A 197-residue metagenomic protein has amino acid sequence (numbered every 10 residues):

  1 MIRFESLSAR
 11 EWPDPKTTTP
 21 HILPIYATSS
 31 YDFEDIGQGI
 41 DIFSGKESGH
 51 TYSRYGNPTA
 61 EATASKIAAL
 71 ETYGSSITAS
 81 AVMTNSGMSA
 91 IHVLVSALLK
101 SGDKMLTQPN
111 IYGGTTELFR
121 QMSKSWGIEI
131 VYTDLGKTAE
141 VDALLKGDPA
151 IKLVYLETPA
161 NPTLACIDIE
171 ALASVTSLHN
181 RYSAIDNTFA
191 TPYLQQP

Functional and structural regions predicted by a protein language model:
M1, T17, S44-E47, I91 (+1 more regions): Short, functionally important structural connectors and interaction interfaces within domains
M1-Y26: Short conserved active-site loop signatures built around small residues
I2, P20, G56-A60, Y112 (+2 more regions): Generic structural signal for well-ordered, non-membrane alpha-helical segments in soluble metabolic enzymes
R3, K46-G49, G127, S183: A generic, residue-level signal for flexible/boundary positions that often mark functional hotspots
S8, P13-K16, D35-G37, K46-E47 (+3 more regions): Solvent-exposed, flexible loop/coil residues
S8-D14, L70, S76-P197: Conserved PLP-enzyme active-site core in the AAT-like
I22-P24, S29-Q38, D134-G136: Histidine- and aromatic-rich ligand-binding microenvironments
S30-S89, V93, G114-T115, F119-Q121: Conserved N-terminal alpha-helix of the aminotransferase class I/II PLP-enzyme fold
